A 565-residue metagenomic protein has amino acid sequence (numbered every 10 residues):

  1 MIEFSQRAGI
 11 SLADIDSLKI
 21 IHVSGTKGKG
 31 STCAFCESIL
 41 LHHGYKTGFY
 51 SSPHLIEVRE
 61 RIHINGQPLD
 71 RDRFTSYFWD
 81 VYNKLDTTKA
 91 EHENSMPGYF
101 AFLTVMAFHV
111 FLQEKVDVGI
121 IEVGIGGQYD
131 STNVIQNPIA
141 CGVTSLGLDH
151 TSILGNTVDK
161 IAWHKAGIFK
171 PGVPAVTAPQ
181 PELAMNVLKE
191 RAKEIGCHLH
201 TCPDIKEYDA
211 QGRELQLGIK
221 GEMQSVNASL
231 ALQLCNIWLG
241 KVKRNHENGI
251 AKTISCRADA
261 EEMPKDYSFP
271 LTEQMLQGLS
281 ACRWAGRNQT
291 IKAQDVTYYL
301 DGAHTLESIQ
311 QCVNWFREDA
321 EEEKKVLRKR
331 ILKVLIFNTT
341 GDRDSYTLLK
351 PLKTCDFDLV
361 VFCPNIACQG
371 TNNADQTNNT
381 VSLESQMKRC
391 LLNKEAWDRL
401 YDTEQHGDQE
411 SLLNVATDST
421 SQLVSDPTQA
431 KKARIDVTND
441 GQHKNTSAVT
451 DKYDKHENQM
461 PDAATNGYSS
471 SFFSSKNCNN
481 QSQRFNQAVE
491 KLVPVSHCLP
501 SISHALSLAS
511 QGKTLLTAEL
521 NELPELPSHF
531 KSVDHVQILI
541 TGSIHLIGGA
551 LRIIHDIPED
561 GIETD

Functional and structural regions predicted by a protein language model:
Q6-L18, H42-Q136, S152-L154, E182-L183: ATP-dependent carboxylate-amine ligase catalytic core
I21-V23: Hydrophobic anchor at the beta1->P-loop junction of P-loop NTPases
S31-F35: Hydrophobic positions on the alpha1 helix immediately C-terminal to the Walker A/P-loop
P53, M106-I153, M185-E222: Extended acidic/charged loop-beta regions that coordinate divalent cations and stabilize anionic phosphate/carboxylate
V118-G119, D130-G142, L146-G147, K160 (+1 more regions): Nucleotide phosphate-binding/pyrophosphate-handling subdomain across enzymes that bind or process nucleotide phosphates
P181-E194, Y298, L306, K350-D534: C-terminal helical cap/extension that packs against the catalytic core of soluble nucleotide-cofactor enzymes
A367-Q369, D560-D565: Short, flexible loop segments at boundaries between secondary-structure elements
E522-H555: A glycine-rich beta-strand to alpha-helix segment that forms a phosphate/ribose-binding loop at ligand/cofactor sites
